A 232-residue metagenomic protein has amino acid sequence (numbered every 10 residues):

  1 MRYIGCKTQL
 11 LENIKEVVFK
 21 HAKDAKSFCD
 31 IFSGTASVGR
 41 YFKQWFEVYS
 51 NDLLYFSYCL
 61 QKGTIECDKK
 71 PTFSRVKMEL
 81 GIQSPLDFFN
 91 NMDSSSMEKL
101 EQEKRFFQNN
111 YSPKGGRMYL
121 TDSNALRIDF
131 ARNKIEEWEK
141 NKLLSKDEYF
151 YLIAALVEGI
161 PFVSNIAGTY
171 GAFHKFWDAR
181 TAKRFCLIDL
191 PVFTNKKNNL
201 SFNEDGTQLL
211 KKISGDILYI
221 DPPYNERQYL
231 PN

Functional and structural regions predicted by a protein language model:
M1-F32, S37-W45, Y58-L60, C67: S-adenosyl-L-methionine
Q9-E16, L126-N133, E204: Short, contiguous clusters of charged residues that form electrostatic/catalytic patches at enzyme active sites, used
I14, F28-Y41, S50-Y55, G215-P231: Conserved proline-anchored active-site loop of SAM-dependent methyltransferases that bridges a beta-strand
D24-S27, L187-K197: Short, basic, glycine/proline-bearing loop/turn elements
K26-S27, E148, L152, N199: Residue-level recognition of the N-termini of beta-strands and the immediately preceding loop/turn
E47, N51-F193, E226-N232: Class I S-adenosyl-L-methionine-dependent methyltransferase module
N198-D205: Conserved SAM-binding strand-loop segment of SAM-dependent methyltransferases
Q208-S214: Short conserved loop adjoining the S-adenosyl-L-methionine
